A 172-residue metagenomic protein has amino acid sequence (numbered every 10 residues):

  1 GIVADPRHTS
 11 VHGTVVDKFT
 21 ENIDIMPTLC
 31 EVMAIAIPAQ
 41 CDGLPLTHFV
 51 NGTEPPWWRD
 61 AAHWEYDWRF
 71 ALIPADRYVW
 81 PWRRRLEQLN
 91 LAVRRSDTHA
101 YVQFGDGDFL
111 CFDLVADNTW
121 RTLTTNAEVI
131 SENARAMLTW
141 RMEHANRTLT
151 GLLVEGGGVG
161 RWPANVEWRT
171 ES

Functional and structural regions predicted by a protein language model:
G1-Q40, L44-R59: Substrate-binding rim/cap in mid-to-C-terminal beta-strand-loop elements of soluble/periplasmic
D5, R94-D97, F104, L114: Active-site beta-strand termini and strand-to-loop segments that position acidic
T9-G13, N118-L123: Short small-residue beta-strand/loop micro-motif enriched in glycine and branched aliphatics
T20-P27, C41-L44, Q88, S96 (+4 more regions): A structural signal for well-ordered alpha-helical segments within the folded catalytic domains of diverse enzymes
I23-C30, A34, T47, L91 (+2 more regions): Non-transmembrane alpha-helical segments in soluble domains of secreted/periplasmic/extracellular proteins
P56-A75: Short beta-strand/turn segments that mark the catalytic/cofactor-handling region of acyl-thioester transfer
L72-Q88: Short, surface-exposed loop/helix-turn segments at secondary-structure junctions that function as lids/hinges flanking
G105, L123-S172: Long, internal low-complexity/basic segments
